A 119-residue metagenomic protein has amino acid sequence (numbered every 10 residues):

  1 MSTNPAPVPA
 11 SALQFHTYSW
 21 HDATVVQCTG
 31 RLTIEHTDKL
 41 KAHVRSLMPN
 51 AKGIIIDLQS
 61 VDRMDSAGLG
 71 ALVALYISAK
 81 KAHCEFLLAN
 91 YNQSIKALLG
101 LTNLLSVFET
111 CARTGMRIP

Functional and structural regions predicted by a protein language model:
M1-R63, A74-P119: STAS-like cytosolic regulatory interaction modules
